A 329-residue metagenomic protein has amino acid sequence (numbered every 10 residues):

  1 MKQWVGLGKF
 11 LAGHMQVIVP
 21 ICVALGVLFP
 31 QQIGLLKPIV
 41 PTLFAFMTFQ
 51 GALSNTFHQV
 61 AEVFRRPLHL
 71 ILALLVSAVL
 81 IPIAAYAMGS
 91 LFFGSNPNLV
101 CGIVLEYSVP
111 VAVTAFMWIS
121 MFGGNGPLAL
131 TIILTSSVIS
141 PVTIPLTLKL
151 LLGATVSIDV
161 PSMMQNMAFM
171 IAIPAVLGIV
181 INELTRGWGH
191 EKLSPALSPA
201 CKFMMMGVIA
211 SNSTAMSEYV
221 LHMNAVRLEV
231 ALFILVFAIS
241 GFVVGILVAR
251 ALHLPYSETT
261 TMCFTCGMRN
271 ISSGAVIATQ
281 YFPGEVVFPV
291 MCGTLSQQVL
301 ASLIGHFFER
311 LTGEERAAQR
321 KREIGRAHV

Functional and structural regions predicted by a protein language model:
M1-R326: Alpha-helical transmembrane segments of multi-pass small-molecule/ion transporters
